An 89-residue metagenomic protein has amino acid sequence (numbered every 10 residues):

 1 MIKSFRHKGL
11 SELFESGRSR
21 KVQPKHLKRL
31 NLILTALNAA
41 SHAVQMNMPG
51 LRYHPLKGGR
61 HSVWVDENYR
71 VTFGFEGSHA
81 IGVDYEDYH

Functional and structural regions predicted by a protein language model:
M1-I33: Arg/Lys-rich, positively charged N-terminal/basic patches that mediate binding to nucleic acids
I2, S11, S19, A43-Y53 (+1 more regions): Generic secondary-structure boundary/loop-capping signal
E15, H42, S78: Residue-level marker of positions within ordered structural domains that often coincide with functionally constrained
K25-L51: Compact soluble domain cores
Y53, K57, H61-H89: Enriched for short, Lys/Arg-rich terminal
